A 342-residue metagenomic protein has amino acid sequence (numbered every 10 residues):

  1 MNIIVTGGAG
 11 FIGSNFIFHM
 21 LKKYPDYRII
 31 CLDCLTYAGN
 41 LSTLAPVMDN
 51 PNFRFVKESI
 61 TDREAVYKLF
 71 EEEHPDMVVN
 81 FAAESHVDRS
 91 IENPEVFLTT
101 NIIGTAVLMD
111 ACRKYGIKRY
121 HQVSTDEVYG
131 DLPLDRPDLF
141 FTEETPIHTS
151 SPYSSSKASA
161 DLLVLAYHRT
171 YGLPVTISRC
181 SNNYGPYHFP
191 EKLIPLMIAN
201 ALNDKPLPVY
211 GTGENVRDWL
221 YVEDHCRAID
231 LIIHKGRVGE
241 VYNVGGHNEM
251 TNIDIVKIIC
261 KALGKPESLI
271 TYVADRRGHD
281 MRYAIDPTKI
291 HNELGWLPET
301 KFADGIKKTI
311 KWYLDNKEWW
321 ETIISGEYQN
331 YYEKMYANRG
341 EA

Functional and structural regions predicted by a protein language model:
M1-N183, N252, K308, Y313-N316 (+1 more regions): N-terminal Rossmann-like NAD(P)+-binding domain of SDR-like oxidoreductases, especially those catalyzing
I3, H19, I29, E58 (+2 more regions): C-terminal substrate-binding subdomain of Rossmann-fold SDR/epimerase-dehydratase oxidoreductases
L35, N182-G185, N215-V216, R276-R277: Short histidine/acidic/glycine/proline-rich micro-motifs that form metal- and phosphate-coordinating active-site loops
A38, R63, Y187, D280 (+1 more regions): Loop/helix-junction capping segments adjacent to catalytic residues or to phosphate/diphosphate-binding pockets
L41-L44, L132-D135, H188-E191, I255-V256 (+2 more regions): Short aromatic-enriched loop/helix-cap "lid" or pocket-rim segments at secondary-structure transitions that line
V47, D135-R136, P190-I198, A274: A glycine/serine/threonine-rich, flexible loop-to-helix segment that serves as the NAD(P) cofactor-binding "lid"
A65, V96, I103, P146 (+4 more regions): Residue-level recognition of oxygen-bearing side chains
P137, T149-S156, P186, P190-I194 (+1 more regions): The catalytic Tyr-centered alpha-helix of NAD(P)H-dependent dehydrogenases
